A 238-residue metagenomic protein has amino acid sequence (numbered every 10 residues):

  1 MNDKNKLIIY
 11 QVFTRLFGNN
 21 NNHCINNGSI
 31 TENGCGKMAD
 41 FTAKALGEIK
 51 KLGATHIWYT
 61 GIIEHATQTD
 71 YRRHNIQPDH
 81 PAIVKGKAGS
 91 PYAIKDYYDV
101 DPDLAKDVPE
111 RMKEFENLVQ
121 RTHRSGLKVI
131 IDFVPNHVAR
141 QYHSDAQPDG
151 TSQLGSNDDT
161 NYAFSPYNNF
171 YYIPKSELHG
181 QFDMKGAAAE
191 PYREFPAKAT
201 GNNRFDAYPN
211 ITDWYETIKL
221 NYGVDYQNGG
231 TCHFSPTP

Functional and structural regions predicted by a protein language model:
M1-K128, N136-V138, Y142-Q147, T151-N161 (+1 more regions): N-terminal structural segment of carbohydrate-active enzymes
